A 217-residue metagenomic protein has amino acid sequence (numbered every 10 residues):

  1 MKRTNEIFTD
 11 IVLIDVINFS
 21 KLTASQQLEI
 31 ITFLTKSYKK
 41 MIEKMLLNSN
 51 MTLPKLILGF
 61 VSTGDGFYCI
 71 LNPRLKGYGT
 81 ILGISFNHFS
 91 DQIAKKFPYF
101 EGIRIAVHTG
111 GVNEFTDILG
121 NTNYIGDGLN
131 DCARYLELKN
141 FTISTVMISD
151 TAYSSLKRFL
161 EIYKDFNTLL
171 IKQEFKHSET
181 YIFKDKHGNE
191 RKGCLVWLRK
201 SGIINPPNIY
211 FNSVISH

Functional and structural regions predicted by a protein language model:
M1, F141-H217: Intrinsically disordered, glycine/charged-rich C-terminal tails and inter-domain linkers that flank nucleotidyl cyclase
M1-T80: Catalytic NTP-binding/metal-coordinating core of nucleotidyl cyclase/transferase enzymes
I17, G110-V112, N130, T151: Alpha-helix/helix-capping structural signal
S49-K76, A94-D127: Catalytic core of nucleotidyl cyclases, primarily class III adenylyl/guanylyl cyclases
T80-F89: Short amphipathic alpha-helices in soluble, non-transmembrane regions that often serve as interface/regulatory elements
N87, G128-K139, D150-F159: Short, charged, amphipathic alpha-helix that recurs within catalytic cores of restriction-modification and other
K95-P98, E137-F141: Arginine/glycine-rich "motif VI" loop of SF2 helicases in the C-terminal RecA-like domain
F115, G126-A133, E137, G188-R191: Charged, helix-rich terminal subdomains or tails
